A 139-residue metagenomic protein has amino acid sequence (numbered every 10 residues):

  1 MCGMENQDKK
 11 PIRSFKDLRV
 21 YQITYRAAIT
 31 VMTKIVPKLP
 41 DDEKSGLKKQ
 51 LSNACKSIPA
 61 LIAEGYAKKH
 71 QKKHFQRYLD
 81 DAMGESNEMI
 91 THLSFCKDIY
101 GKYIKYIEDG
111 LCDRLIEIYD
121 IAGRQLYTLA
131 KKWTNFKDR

Functional and structural regions predicted by a protein language model:
M1-R139: Amphipathic alpha-helical assembly/interaction segments
